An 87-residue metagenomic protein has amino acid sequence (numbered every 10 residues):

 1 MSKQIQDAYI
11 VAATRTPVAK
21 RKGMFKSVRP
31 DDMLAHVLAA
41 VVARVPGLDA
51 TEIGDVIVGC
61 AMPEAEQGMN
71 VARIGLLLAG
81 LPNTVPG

Functional and structural regions predicted by a protein language model:
M1-A19: N-terminal amphipathic/basic leader segments beginning at the initiator methionine
M1-Q4, D49, L81-N83: Solvent-exposed alpha-helices and their adjacent loops that cap or buttress functional pockets in soluble metabolic
Q6-Y9, V28-H36, L48-T51, E66 (+1 more regions): Conserved active-site and cofactor/substrate-binding residues in soluble primary-metabolism enzymes
R15-T16, L34, L38, V56 (+1 more regions): Glycine-rich phosphate-binding segment of PLP-dependent enzymes
T16-V42, M62-A65, G87: Active-site pocket-shaping loop/turn-to-helix segments
V28, C60-G87: Conserved catalytic cysteine-centered active-site region of acyl-thioester-dependent Claisen-condensing enzymes
A40-G54: Phosphate/pyrophosphate-binding loops at sites that engage ATP/ADP/AMP, CoA/4′-phosphopantetheine, polyphosphate
A50-G59, G87: Beta-strand segments within the central parallel beta-sheet cores of soluble alpha/beta enzyme folds
